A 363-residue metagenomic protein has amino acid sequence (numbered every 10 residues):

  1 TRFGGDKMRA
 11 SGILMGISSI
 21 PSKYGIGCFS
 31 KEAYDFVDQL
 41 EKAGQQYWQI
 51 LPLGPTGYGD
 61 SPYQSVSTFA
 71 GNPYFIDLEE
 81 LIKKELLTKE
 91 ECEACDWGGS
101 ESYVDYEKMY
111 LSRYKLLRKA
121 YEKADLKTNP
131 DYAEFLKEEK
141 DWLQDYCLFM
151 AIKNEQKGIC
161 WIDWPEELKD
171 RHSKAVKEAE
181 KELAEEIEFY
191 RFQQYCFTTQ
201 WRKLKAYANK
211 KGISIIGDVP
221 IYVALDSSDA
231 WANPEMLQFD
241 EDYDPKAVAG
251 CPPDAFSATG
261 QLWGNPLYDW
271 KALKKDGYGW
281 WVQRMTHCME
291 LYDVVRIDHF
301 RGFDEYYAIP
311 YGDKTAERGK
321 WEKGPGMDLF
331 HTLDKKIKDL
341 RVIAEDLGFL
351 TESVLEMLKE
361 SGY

Functional and structural regions predicted by a protein language model:
T1-K7: Short, Lys/Arg-enriched N-terminal segments with co-localized hydrophobic residues within the first ~10-30 amino acids
M8, G16, S22, D60-Q194 (+1 more regions): Alpha-amylase-like alpha-glycosidases and glucanotransferases acting on alpha-linked glucans and related
M8-S18, K31-Y34: N-terminal regions that are enriched for targeting/export leaders and immediately downstream pro/stem segments
M15-I17, Q49-G54, G217-V219, D298-H299 (+1 more regions): Glycine-rich, histidine-containing beta strand-loop boundary motifs that form or position
E32-T56, L291-Y292: Catalytic domains of carbohydrate-active enzymes, especially glycoside hydrolases
L40, I50, F149, A208 (+3 more regions): Conserved, mostly hydrophobic/aromatic
E41, W201-N209, D334, L358-K359: Surface-exposed amphipathic alpha-helices with a cationic face
Y190, Q194-V223: Conserved, well-ordered alpha-helix/loop/beta-strand core segments that scaffold catalytic motifs
